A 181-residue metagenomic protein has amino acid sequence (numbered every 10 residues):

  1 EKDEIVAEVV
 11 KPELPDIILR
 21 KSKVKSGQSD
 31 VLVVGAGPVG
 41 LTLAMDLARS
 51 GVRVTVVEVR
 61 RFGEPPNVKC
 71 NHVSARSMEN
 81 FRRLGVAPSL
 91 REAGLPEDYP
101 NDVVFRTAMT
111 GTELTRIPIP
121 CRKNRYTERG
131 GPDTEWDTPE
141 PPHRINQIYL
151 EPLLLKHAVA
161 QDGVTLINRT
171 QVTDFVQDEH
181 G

Functional and structural regions predicted by a protein language model:
E1-L32, D46-R53: Extreme N-terminal leader/targeting segments of oxidoreductases
G40-L41: N-terminal Rossmann-fold NAD(P) dinucleotide-binding loop
D46-C70: Glycine-rich FAD pyrophosphate-binding loop
S50, A160-D162: Conserved dinucleotide-binding and phosphotransfer motif residues
P66-C70, S74-H157, V176: Active-site-adjacent segment of FAD-dependent monooxygenases/related oxidoreductases
R91, T165-I167: General small-molecule cofactor/ligand-binding pocket signal
N168-G181: A conserved short coil-to-beta-strand element within the FAD-binding core of flavoproteins
